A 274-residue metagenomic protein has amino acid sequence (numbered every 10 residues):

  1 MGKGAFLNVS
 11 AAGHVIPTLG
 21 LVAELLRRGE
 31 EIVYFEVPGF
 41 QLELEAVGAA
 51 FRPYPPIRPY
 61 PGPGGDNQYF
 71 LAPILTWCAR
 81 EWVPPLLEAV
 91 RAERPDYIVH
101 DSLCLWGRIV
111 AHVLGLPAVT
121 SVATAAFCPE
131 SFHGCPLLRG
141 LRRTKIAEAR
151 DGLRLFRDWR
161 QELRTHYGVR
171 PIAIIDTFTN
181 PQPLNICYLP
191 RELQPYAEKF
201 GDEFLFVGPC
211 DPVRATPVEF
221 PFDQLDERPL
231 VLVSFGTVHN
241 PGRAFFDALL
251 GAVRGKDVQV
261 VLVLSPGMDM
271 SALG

Functional and structural regions predicted by a protein language model:
M1-E148, D158, A244, A248 (+2 more regions): Glycosyltransferase specificity loop/lid
L7, F70-I74, D158-Q161, F204 (+1 more regions): Short, basic, glycine/proline-bearing loop/turn elements
S10, P73-C78, Y97, L163-H166 (+2 more regions): Short, flexible loop segments at the rims of nucleotide/cofactor-binding pockets, characterized by
V90, T177-F178, D223: Structural motif
R94-D96, P183, P229: Conserved acidic residues
V119-P195, G201-D202: Active-site-proximal region of nucleotide-activated glycan assembly enzymes, centered on histidine/acidic-rich loops
E192-G274: Donor-nucleotide binding loops and adjacent catalytic segments primarily of GT-B fold Leloir glycosyltransferases
